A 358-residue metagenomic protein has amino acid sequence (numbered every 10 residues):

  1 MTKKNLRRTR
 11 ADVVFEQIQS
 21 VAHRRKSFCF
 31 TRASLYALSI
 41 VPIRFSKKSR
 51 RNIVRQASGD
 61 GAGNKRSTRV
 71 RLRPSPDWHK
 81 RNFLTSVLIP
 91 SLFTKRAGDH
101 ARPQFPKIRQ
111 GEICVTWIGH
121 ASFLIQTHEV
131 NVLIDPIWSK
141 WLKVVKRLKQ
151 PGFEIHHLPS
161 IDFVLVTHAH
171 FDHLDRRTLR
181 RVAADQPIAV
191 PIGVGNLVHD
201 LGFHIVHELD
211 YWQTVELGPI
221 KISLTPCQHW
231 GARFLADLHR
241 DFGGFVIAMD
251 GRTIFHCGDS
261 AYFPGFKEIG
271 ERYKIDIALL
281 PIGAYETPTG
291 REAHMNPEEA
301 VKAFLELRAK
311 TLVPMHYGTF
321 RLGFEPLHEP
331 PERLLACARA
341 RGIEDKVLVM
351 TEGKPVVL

Functional and structural regions predicted by a protein language model:
T2, T9-A11, S20-A22: Short linear motifs in low-complexity or flexible loops
A37-L133, W138-K140, E329-E332, K354: Zn-dependent metallo-beta-lactamase
G59, G63-S67, F163, P187 (+2 more regions): Cap/insert and terminal regions of metallo-dependent hydrolase folds
I89-Q110, V190-R252, E332-L358: Metallo-beta-lactamase
T94, G98-Q110, I118, L124-A169 (+4 more regions): Pre-active-site segment of Zn-dependent metallo-hydrolases
S122-Q126, E216-D276, M295-E299: Catalytic core of the metallo-beta-lactamase
I125, D135, H168, D175 (+5 more regions): Divalent metal-coordination and catalytic microenvironments
P136-S139, A169, C227-Q228, G258-S260 (+2 more regions): Active-site metal-binding loops of divalent metal-dependent hydrolases
